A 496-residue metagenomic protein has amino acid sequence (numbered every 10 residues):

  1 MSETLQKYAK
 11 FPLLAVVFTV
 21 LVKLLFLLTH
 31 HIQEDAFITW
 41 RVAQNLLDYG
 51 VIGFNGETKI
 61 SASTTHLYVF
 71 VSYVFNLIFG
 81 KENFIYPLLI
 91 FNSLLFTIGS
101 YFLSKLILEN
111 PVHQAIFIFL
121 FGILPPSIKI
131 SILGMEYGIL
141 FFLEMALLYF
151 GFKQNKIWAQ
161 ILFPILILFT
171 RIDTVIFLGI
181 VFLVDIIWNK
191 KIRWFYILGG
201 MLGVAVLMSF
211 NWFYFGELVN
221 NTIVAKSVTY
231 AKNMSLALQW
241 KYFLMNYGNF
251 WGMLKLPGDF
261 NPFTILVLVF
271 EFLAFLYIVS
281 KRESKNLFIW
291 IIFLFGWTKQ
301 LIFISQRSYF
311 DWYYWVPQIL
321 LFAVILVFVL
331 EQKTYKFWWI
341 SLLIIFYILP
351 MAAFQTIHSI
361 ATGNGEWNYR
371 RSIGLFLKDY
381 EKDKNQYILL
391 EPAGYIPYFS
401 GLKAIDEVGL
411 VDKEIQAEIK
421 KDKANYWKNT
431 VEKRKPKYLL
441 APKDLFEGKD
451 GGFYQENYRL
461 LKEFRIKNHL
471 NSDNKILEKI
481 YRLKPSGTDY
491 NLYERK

Functional and structural regions predicted by a protein language model:
E3-K496: Membrane-proximal envelope and lipid/glycan-remodeling enzymes
